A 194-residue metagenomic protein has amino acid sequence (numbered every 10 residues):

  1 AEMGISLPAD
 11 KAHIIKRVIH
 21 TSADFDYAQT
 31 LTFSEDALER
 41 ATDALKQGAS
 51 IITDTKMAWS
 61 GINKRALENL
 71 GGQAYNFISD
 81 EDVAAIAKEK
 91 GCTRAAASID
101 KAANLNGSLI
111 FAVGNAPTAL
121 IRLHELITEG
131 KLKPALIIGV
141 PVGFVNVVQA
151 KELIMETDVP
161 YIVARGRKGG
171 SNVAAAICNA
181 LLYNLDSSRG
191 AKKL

Functional and structural regions predicted by a protein language model:
A1-G48: N-terminal nucleotide/polyanion-binding subdomain common to many enzyme families
R17, R40-A44, G61, S98-L105 (+5 more regions): Alpha-helical scaffold segments in soluble metabolic enzymes
T30, A112, V140-G143, R165-G166 (+1 more regions): Glycine- and other small-residue-rich loops at beta-strand/loop junctions that grip anionic moieties
L45, E68, M155: Anion (oxyanion) recognition and catalysis
D54, I137-G139, I177: Buried hydrophobic positions in well-ordered alpha/beta secondary-structure cores of metabolic enzymes
T55-E129, P134-A135, G143: Conserved mixed alpha/beta catalytic, RNA-binding, or beta-rich assembly cores of soluble enzyme, regulatory
V145-L194: C-terminal functional extensions of proteins
